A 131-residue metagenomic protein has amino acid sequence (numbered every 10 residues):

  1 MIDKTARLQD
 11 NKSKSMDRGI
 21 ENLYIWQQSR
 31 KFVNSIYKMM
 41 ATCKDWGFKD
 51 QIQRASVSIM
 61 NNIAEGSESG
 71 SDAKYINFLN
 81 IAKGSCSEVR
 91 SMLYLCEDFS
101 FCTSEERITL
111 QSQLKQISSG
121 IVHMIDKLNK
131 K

Functional and structural regions predicted by a protein language model:
M1-K131: Amphipathic alpha-helical assembly/interaction segments
